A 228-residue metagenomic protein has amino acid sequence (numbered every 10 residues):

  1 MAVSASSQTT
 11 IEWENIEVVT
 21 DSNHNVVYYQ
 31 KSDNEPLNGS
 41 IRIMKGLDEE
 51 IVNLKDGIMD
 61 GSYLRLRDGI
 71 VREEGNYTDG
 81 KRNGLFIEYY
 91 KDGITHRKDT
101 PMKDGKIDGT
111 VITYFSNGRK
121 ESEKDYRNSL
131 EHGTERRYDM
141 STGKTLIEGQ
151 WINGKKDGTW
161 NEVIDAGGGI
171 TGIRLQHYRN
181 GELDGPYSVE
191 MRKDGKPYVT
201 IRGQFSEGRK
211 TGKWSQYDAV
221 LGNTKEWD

Functional and structural regions predicted by a protein language model:
A2-D228: Glycine/tyrosine- and acidic-biased, solvent-exposed loop/turn segments at the edges of beta-strands
